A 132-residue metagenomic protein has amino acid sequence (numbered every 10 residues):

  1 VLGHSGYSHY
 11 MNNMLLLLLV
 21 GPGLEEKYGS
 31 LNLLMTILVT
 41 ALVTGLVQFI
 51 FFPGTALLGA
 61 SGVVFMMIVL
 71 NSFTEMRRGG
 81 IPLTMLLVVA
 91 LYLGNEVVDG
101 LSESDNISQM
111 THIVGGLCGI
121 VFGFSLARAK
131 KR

Functional and structural regions predicted by a protein language model:
V1-R132: A detector for small-residue-rich transmembrane helices and their helix-helix packing motifs
